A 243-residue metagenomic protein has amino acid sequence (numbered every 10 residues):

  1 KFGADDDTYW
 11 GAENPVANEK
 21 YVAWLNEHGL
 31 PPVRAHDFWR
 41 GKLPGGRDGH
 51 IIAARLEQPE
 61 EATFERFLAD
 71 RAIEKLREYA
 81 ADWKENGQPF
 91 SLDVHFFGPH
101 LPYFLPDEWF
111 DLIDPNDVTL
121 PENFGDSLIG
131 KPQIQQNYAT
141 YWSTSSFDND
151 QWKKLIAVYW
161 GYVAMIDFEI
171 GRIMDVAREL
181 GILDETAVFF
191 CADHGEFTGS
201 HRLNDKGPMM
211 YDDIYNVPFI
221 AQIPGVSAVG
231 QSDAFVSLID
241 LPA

Functional and structural regions predicted by a protein language model:
K1, H95-H100, G125-G130, F190-T198 (+1 more regions): Short, solvent-exposed turn/loop segments enriched in Gly/Ser/Thr/Pro and often Arg
K1-N26, G98-I129: Aromatic- and acidic-residue-enriched segments that line the glycan-binding/catalytic groove of carbohydrate-active
K1-Q58: Catalytic-site neighborhoods of secreted/periplasmic enzymes that process anionic sulfate/phosphate groups
A54-T63, D148-G161, K206-G207, V226-F235: Active-site rim elements
T63-W83, T144-T186: A long, amphipathic alpha-helix that forms part of the scaffold/cap immediately adjacent to metal-dependent active
E74, E78-F124, T140-K154, F197: Active-site His/acidic residue clusters
P102-E108, D175-S237: Histidine-centered active-site microenvironments of extracellular/periplasmic hydrolases and transferases
